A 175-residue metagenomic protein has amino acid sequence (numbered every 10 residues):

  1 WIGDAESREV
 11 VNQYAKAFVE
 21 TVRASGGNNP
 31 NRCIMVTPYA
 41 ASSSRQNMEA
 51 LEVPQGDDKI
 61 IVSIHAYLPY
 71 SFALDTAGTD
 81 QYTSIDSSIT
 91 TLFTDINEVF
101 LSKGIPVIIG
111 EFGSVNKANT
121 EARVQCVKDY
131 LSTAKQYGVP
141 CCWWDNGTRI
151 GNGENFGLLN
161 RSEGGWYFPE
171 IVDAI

Functional and structural regions predicted by a protein language model:
W1-G78, T94-S114, Q136-Y137: Active-site region of glycoside hydrolase catalytic domains
A5-K16, D86-T90, E121-K128: Non-membrane alpha-helical structural segments and their capping/turn regions in soluble enzymes
F18, L51, I89, D129 (+1 more regions): Generic hydrophobic, helix-prone segments enriched in Leu/Val/Ile
S42-S44, I85-D86, S114-V115, Y167-I171: Alpha-helix initiation/capping motif
S71-I89, E163: Acidic/histidine-rich helix-loop elements that form or flank divalent-metal/phosphate-binding sites at the catalytic
N119-I175: Aromatic-rich peripheral "rim/lid" segments of glycoside hydrolase catalytic domains that contact and position glycan
